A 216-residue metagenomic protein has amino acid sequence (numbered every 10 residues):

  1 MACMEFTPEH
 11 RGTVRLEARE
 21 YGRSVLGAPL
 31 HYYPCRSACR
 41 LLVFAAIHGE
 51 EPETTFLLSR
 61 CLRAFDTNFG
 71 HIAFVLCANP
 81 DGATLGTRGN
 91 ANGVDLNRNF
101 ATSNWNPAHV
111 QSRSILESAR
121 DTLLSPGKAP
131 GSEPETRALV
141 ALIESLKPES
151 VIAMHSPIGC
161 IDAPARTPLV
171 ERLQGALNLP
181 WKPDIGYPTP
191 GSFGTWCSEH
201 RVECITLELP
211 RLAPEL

Functional and structural regions predicted by a protein language model:
M1-Y32: Short glycine- and acidic-rich boundary segments immediately preceding or forming the N-terminal edge of structured
A18, Y32, F74, V151 (+1 more regions): Conserved beta-strand scaffold positions in the cores of enzyme catalytic domains, especially in NTP/NDP-utilizing
Y33-S37, H200: Active-site beta-strand termini and strand-to-loop segments that position acidic
A38-L42, E51-I185: Active-site/substrate-binding loop(s) of hydrolase catalytic cores
A46: Active-site glycine-centered loops adjacent to acidic/histidine catalytic or metal-binding residues that shape
G49-E50, P214: Glycine-/small-residue-rich active-site loops that bind phosphorylated ligands and cofactors
I161-A163, T189-L216: Active-site-adjacent mobile loop/cap segments within catalytic or ligand-binding domains
